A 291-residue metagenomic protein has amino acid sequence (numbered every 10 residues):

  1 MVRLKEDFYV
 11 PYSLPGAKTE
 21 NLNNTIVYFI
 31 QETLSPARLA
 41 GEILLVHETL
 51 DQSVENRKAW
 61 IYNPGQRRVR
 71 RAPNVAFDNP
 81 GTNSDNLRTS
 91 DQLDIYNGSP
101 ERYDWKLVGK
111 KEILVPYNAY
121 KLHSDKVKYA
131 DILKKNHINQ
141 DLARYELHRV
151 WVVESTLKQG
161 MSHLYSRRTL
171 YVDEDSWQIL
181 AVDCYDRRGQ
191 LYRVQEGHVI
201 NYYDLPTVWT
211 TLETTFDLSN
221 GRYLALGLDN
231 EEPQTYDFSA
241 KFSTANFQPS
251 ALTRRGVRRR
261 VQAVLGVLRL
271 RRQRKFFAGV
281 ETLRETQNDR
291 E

Functional and structural regions predicted by a protein language model:
M1-I30: N-terminal leader/targeting segments and the immediate start of mature chains
M1-V2, T82, V115-Y117: Short, solvent-exposed polar/charged micro-motifs at secondary-structure junctions
I30-L39, L44-P100, N136-A240: Gly/Pro-enriched, hydrophobic low-complexity segments that function as extracytoplasmic propeptides/linkers
G41-V46, L107-V108, V264: A broadly tuned "polar low-complexity/structure-edge" signature
P100-S166, P249-V261: Mature hydrolase/peptidase catalytic cores and their serpin-fold inhibitory cores, especially in secreted
G221-L265, R284: Secretory-pathway-linked proteins and extracytosolic
G266, R271-K275, T282-Q287: A cross-taxon signal for low-complexity, glycine/charged-rich
R290-E291: Arg/Gly-rich low-complexity intrinsically disordered repeat tracts
